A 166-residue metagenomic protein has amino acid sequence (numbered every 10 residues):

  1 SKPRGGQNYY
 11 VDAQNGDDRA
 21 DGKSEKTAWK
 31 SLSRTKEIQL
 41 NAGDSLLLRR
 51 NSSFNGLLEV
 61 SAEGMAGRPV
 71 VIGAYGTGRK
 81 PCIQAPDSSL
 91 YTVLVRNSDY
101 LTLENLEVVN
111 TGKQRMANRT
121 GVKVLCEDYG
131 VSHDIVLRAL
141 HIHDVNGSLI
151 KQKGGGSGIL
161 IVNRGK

Functional and structural regions predicted by a protein language model:
S1-G6: N-terminal pre-domain segments of enzymes
Q7, D44, G56, R68-V70 (+5 more regions): The right-handed parallel beta-helix/beta-solenoid scaffold, focusing on the short coil/turn and N-cap positions
V11-R49, S53, E59: Acidic Gly/Asp/Thr-rich repetitive segments characteristic of extracellular carbohydrate-active and adhesion proteins
R49-R50, E63-A117, D144-I150: Right-handed parallel beta-helix/beta-spiral solenoid domain characteristic of secreted/periplasmic
G56-L57, N110-G112, E127, L140-N146 (+1 more regions): Surface-exposed loop/turn segments connecting beta-strands in extracellular beta-rich domains
P86-L94, R115-D128, I150-K166: Extracellular beta-strand/beta-solenoid scaffold signature
